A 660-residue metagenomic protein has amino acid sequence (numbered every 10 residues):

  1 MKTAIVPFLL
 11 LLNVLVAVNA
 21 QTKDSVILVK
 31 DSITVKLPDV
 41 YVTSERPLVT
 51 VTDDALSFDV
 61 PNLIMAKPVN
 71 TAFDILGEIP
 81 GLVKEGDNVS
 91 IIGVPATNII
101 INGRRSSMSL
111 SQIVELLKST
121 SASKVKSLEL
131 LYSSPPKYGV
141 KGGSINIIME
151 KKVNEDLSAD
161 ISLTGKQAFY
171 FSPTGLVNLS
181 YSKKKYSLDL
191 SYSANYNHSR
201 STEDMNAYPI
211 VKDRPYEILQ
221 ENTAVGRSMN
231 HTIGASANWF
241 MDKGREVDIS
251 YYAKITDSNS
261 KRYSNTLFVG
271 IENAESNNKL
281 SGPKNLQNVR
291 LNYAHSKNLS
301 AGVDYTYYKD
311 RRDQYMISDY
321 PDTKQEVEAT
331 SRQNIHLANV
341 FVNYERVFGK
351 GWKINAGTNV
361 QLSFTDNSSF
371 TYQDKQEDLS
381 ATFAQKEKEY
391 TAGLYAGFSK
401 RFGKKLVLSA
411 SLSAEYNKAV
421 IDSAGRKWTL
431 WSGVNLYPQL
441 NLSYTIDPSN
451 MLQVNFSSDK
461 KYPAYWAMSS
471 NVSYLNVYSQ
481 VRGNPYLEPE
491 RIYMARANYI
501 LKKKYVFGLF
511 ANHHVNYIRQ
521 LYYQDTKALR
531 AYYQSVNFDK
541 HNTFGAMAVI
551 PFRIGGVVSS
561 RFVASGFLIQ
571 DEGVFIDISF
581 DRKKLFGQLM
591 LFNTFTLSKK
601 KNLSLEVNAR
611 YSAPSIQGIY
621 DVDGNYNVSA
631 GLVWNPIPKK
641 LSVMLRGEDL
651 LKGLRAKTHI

Functional and structural regions predicted by a protein language model:
T22-I64, K84-G86, V94-A96: Short, acidic, small-residue-rich periplasmic hinge/interaction motif at the N-terminus of Gram-negative outer-membrane
A72-I75, I113-E115, V140-S162, G175-V177: N-terminal periplasmic accessory domains that precede and gate Gram-negative outer-membrane beta-barrel machines
F73-M108: Extracytoplasmic beta-strand/coil segments of soluble accessory domains associated with Gram-negative outer-membrane
S106-Y132: Short acidic/polar hinge/loop motifs at secondary-structure boundaries that mediate gating or recognition
A122-D156, S201: A beta-strand signature from Gram-negative outer-membrane beta-barrel systems, especially the internal plug domain
N230-D257, N277-S423, S443-Q453, S457 (+3 more regions): Face-selective signature of the C-terminal outer-membrane beta-barrel domain
E387, K460-L509, H513, A531-F544 (+1 more regions): Outer-membrane beta-barrel signature, preferentially recognizing the C-terminal barrel domain of Gram-negative
K584-I660: Conserved C-terminal beta-signal and adjacent last beta-strands/turns of outer-membrane beta-barrel proteins
